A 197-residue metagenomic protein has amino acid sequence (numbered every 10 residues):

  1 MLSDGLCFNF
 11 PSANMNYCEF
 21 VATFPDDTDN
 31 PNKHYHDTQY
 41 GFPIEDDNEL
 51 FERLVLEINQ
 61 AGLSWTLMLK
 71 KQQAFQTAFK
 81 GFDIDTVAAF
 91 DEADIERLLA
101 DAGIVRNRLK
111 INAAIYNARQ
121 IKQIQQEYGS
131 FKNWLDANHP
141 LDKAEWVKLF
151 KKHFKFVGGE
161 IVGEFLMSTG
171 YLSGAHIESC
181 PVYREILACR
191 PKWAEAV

Functional and structural regions predicted by a protein language model:
L2-S3, S12: Intrinsically disordered, low-complexity segments enriched in serine/proline and basic residues
F8-V197: HhH-family (HhH-GPD) DNA N-glycosylase catalytic core used in base-excision repair
